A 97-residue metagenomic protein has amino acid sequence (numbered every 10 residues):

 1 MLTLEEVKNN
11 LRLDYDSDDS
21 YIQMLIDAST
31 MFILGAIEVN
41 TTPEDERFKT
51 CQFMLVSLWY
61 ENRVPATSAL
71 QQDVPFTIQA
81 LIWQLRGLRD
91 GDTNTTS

Functional and structural regions predicted by a protein language model:
M1-S97: Divalent metal-cofactor coordination and adjacent catalytic microenvironments
